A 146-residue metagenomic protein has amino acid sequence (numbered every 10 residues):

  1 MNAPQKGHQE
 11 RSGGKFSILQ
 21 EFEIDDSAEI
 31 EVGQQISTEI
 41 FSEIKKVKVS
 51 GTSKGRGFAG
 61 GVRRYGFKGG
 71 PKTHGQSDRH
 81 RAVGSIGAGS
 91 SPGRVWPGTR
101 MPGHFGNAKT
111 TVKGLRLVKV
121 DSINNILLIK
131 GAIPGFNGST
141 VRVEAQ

Functional and structural regions predicted by a protein language model:
M1-Q146: Extended basic (Lys/Arg/His-rich) segments that typically form rRNA-contacting surfaces in ribosomal proteins
